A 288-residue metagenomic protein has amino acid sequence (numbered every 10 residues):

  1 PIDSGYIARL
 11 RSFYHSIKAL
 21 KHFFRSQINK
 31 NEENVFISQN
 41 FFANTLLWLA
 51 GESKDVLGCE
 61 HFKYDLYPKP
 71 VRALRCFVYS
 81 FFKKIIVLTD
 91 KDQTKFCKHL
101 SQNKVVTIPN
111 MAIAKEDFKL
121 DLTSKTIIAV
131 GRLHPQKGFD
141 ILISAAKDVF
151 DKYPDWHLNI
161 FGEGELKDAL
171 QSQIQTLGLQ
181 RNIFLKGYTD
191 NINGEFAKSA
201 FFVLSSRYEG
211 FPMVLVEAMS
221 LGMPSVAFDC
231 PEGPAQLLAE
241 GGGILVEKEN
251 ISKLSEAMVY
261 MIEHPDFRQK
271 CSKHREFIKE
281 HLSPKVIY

Functional and structural regions predicted by a protein language model:
S16, I37-N44, E60: Short His-centered aromatic/hydrophobic patch
S80-E116: Donor nucleotide-sugar binding/catalytic pocket of nucleotide-sugar-dependent glycosyltransferases
E116, P265-Y288: A charged, aromatic-enriched C-terminal amphipathic alpha-helix characteristic of glycosyltransferases across folds
K125, A129-P154, L158-I160, E165-Q171 (+1 more regions): A conserved mid-protein helix/loop that constitutes part of the nucleotide-sugar donor-binding site
Q171-G187: Nucleotide-activated donor-binding/catalytic signature segment of Leloir-type glycosyltransferases, i.e., the conserved
Y188, R207: Aromatic "clamp/platform" in nucleotide-sugar-dependent glycosyltransferases that forms part of the donor/acceptor
P224-F228: Short hydrophobic beta-strand element within catalytic cores of glycosyltransferases and related nucleotide-activated
A239-I251, Y260-P265: Conserved acidic donor-binding segment of nucleotide-sugar-dependent glycosyltransferases
